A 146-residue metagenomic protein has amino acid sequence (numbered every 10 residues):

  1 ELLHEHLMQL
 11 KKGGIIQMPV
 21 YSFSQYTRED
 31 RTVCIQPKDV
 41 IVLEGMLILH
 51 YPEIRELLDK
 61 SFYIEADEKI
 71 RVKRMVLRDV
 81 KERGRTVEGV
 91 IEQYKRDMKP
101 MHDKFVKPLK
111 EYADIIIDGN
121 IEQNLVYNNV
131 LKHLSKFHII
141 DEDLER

Functional and structural regions predicted by a protein language model:
E1-V40, I91-E92: ATP-dependent small-molecule kinase phosphotransfer cores that center on conserved nucleotide phosphate-binding segments
L3, I48-L49, Q123-N124: Glycine-rich nucleotide phosphate-binding loop and flanking beta-alpha elements of Rossmann-like dinucleotide-binding
L3, R71-R74, N128-N129: Short, charged, surface-exposed secondary-structure boundary motifs
K12, Q36-P37, L77, K99-R146: NTP-dependent small-molecule kinase module
P19-S22, V87, E142-D143: A short, aromatic/hydrophobic, helix- or strand-capping loop or linear motif that either lines the entrance/gate
Y26-V33, R55, K73, R83-E88 (+1 more regions): Replace "adjacent to P-loop NTPase cores in ATP/GTP-dependent enzymes" with "adjacent to NTP-binding cores
E29-R83: ATP-dependent NMP and nucleoside kinases share a basic, alpha-helical "lid"
L77-E82, T86-E88, Q93, S135-K136: Metal-dependent nucleotidyltransferase catalytic core
